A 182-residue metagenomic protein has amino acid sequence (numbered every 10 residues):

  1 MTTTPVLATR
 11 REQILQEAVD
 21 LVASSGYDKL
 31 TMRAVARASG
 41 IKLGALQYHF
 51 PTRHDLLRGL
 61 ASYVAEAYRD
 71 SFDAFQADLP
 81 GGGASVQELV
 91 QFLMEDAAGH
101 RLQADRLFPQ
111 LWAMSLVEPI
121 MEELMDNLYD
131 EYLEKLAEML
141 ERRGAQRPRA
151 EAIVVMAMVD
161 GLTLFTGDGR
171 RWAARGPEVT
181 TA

Functional and structural regions predicted by a protein language model:
M1-T9, W172: N-terminal intrinsically disordered/low-complexity leader segments
Q13, E17-G59: Helix-turn-helix
G59, F72-D105, E151-V155: Hydrophobic alpha-helical connector segments
S62-R69: Short, basic, alpha-helical segments at the C-terminal edge of helix-turn-helix-like DNA-binding modules
Q87-V90, D130-A137, T180: An amphipathic alpha-helix signature
L93-M94, F108-W112, V155-L162: Short alpha-helical scaffolding segments that buttress acidic/His motifs in well-ordered protein cores
G99-E123: Amphipathic alpha-helical segments used for helix-helix packing
I120-D126, D130, E141-A182: Hydrophobic/aromatic-rich alpha-helical bundle segments in the mid-to-C-terminal region
